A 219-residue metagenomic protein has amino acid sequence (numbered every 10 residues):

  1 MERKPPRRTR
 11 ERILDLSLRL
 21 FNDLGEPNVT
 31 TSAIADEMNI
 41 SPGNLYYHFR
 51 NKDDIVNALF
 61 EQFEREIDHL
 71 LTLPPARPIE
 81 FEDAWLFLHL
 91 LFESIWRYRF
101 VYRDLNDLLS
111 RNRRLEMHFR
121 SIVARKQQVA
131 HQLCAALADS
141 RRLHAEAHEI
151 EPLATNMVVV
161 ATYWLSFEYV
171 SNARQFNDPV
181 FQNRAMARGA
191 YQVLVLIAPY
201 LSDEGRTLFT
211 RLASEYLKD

Functional and structural regions predicted by a protein language model:
M1-R10: Short, Lys/Arg-enriched anionic-surface-contact patches
T9, I13-L16, L153: N-terminal positioning helix adjacent to the helix-turn-helix/winged-helix DNA-binding module
R12, L20-D54, A58: Helix-turn-helix
E61-A84, R103-N106: Amphipathic alpha-helical linker/stalk segments
T72-R97, A154: Hydrophobic alpha-helical connector segments
I95-M117, H131-A135: Amphipathic alpha-helical segments used for helix-helix packing
R114-S140, E151-S166, A185-P199: Amphipathic alpha-helical packing segments from all-alpha helical-bundle domains
S166-D219: C-terminal peripheral helix-coil segments that are non-catalytic and often amphipathic
